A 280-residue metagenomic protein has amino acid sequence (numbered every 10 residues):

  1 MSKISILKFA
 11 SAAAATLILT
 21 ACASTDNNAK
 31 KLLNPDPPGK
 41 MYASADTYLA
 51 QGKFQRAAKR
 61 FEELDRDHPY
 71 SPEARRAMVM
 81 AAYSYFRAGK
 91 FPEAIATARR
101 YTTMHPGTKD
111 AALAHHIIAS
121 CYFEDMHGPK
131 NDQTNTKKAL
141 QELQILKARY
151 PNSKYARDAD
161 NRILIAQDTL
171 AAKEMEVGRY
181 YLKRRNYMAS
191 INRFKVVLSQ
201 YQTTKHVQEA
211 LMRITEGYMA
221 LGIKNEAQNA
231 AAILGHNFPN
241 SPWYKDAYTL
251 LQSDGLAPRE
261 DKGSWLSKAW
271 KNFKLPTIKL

Functional and structural regions predicted by a protein language model:
S2-I6, A12, I18-L280: Acidic, polar-rich low-complexity tracts and alpha-helical solenoid repeat scaffolds
